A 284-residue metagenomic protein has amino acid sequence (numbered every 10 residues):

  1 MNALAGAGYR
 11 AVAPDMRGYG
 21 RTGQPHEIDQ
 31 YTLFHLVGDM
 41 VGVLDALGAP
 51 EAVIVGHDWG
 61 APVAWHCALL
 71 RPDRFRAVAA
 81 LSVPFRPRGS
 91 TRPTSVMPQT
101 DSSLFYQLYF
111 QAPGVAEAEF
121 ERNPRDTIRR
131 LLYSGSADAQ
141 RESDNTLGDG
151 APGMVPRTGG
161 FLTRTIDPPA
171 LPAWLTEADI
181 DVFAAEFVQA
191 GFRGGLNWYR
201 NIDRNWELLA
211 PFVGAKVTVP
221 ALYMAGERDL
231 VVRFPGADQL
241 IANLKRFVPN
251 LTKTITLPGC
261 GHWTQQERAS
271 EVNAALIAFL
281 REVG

Functional and structural regions predicted by a protein language model:
M1-G23: Conserved HGGG/HGGXW glycine-rich cap/lid loop of the alpha/beta-hydrolase fold
G8, G18, G56, G60 (+1 more regions): Conserved phosphate-binding and hydrolysis motifs of nucleotide-dependent enzymes
A13, A225, T256: Conserved residues in the N-terminal Rossmann fold of short-chain dehydrogenase/reductase
A13-P14, G56, A80, Q265: Conserved SAM-binding loop
R21-G23, I28-V55, W59-T252: Flexible "cap/lid" subdomain of the alpha/beta-hydrolase fold that forms the substrate-access gate
P249-G284: Catalytic active-site module of serine/aspartate enzymes centered on a nucleophile-bearing elbow/loop
